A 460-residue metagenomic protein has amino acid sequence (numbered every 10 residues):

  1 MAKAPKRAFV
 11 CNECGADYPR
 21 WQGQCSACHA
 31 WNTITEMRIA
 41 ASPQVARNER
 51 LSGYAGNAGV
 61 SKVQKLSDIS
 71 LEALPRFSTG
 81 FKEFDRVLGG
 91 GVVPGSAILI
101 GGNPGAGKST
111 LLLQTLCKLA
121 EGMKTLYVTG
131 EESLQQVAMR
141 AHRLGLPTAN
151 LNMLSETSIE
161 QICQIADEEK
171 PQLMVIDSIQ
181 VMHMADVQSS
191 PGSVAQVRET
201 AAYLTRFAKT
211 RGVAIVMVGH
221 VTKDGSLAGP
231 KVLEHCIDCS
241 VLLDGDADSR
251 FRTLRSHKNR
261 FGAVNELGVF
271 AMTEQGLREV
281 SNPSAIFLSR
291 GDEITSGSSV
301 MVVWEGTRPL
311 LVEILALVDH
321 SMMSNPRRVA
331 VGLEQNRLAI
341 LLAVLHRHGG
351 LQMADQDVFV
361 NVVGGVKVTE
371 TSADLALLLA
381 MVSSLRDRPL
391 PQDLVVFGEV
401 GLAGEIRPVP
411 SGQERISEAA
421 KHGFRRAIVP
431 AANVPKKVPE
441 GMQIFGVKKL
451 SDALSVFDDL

Functional and structural regions predicted by a protein language model:
A2-E13, D17-R86, V93-L99, A106-C117 (+5 more regions): Peripheral, non-AAA+ core regions of ATP-driven protein-machinery
N103, G130: P-loop (Walker A) phosphate-binding loop of NTP-binding proteins
T125-T129: Conserved RecA-like ASCE P-loop NTPase motor core of nucleic-acid helicases/translocases
L134: Divalent metal-dependent catalytic cores for phosphoryl transfer on phosphate-bearing substrates
